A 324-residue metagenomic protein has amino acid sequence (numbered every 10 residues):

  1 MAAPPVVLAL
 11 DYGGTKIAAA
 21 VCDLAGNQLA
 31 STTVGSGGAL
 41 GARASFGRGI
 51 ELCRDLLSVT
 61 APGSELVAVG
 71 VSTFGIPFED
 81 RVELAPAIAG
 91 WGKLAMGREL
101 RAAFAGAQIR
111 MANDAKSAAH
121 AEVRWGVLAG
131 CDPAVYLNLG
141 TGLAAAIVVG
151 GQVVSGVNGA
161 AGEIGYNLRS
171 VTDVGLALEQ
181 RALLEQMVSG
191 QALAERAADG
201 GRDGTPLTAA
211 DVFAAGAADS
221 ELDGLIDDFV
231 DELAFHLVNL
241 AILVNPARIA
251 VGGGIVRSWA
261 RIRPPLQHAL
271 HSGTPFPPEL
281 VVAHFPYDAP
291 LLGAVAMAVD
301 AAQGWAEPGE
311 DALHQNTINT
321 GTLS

Functional and structural regions predicted by a protein language model:
A2-S72: Conserved phosphate-binding loops in N-terminal lobes of ATP-dependent enzymes of the actin/Hsp70/sugar-kinase
T15, F74-P77, G140-G142, I255-V256: Short glycine-rich anion-binding loops that position phosphate/pyrophosphate groups of nucleotides and phosphorylated
I17, L29, F78, E83 (+1 more regions): Generic structural signal for well-ordered beta-strand positions
A20-C22, A30-T33, L40-S45, A103-F104 (+2 more regions): Glycine/GP-enriched mid-protein hinge/lid loop-to-helix segment characteristic of carbohydrate kinases
C22, R110-A112, K116-V123, R257 (+2 more regions): Glycine-rich phosphate-binding/hydrolytic loop that grips phosphoryl groups
G38, A42-P62, A182-M187, A192-A250 (+2 more regions): Adenine-nucleotide phosphate-binding core of ATP-dependent small-molecule kinases
A42-I50, R54, S64-V69, G75-P133 (+2 more regions): Glycine-rich phosphate-binding loop and adjoining helix at the ATP-binding site of ATP-dependent phosphoryl-transfer
